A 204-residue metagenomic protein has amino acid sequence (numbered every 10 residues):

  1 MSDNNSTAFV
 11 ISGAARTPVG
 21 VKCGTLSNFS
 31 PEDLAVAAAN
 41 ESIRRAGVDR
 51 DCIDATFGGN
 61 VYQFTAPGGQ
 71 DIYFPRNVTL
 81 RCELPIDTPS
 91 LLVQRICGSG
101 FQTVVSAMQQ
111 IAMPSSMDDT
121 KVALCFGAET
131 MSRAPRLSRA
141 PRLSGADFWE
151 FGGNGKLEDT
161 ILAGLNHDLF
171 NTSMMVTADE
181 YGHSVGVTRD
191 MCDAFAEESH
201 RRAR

Functional and structural regions predicted by a protein language model:
S2-F29, E41, H183: Condensing-enzyme catalytic core mediating Claisen C-C bond formation in acyl metabolism
N5-G13, I72-L84, D147-G153: Acidic-glycine-rich active-site phosphate/pyrophosphate-binding loop
G20-V21, G100-V105, M131-R136, R142: Short glycine/serine/threonine-rich phosphate/pyrophosphate-binding segments that cradle anionic phosphate groups
C23-T65, G69, Y73: N-terminal beta-alpha supersecondary unit
P31-G47, F74-V78, T103, M175-Y181 (+1 more regions): Short, well-ordered amphipathic alpha-helical segments that serve as non-catalytic structural scaffolds within diverse
T56, N60-V122, L169-S173: Conserved catalytic cysteine-centered active-site region of acyl-thioester-dependent Claisen-condensing enzymes
Q94-E129, G182-R204: Active-site-proximal alpha-helical scaffold in enzymes
M117-Y181: Flexible glycine-/small-residue-enriched beta->alpha junction loops that bind anionic phosphate/pyrophosphate groups
